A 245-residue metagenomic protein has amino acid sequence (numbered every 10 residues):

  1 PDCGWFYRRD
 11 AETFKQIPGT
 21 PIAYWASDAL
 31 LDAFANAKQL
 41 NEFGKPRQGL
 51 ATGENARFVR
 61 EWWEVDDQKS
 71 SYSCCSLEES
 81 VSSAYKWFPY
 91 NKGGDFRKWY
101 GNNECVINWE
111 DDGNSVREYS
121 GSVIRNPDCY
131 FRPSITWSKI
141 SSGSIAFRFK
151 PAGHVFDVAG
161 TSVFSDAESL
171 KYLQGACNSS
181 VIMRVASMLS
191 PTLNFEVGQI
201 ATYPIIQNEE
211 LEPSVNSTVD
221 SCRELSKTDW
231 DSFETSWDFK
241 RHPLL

Functional and structural regions predicted by a protein language model:
P1-E118, V123-S134, S142, S214-L245: Polynucleotide-recognition surfaces of large bacterial nucleic-acid defense/processing enzymes
D67, K98-W99, E104-N108, S115-R117 (+9 more regions): Residues in flexible loops and secondary-structure boundaries
K86, R117-S122, Y130-R132, G153-A167 (+1 more regions): Glycine- and acidic
S138-T202: Basic, amphipathic alpha-helical recognition segments used for DNA target recognition
K171-Q174, Y203-S226: Amphipathic alpha-helical segments
